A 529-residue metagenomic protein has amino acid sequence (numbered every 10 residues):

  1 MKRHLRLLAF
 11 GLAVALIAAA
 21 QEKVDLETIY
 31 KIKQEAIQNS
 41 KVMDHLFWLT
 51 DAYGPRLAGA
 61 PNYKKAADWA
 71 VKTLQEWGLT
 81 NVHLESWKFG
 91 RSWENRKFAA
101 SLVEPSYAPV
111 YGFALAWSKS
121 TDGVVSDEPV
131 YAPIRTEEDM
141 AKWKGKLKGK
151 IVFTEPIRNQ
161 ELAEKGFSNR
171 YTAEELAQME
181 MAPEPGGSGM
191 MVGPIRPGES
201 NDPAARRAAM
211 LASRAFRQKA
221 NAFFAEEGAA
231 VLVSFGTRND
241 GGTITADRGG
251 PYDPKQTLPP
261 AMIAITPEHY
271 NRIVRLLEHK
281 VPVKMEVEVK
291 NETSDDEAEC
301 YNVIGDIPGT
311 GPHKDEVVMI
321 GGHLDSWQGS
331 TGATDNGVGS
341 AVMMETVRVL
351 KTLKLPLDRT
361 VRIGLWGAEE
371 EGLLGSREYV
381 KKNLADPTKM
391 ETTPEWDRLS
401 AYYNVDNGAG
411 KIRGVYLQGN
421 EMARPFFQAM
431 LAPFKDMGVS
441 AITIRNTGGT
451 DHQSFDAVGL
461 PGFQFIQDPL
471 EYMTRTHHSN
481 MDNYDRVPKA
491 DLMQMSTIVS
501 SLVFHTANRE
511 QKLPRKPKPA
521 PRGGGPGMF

Functional and structural regions predicted by a protein language model:
L8-A15: Bacterial N-terminal signal peptides
E22-D25, F47, D51-R196: Noncatalytic luminal/extracellular "stalk/propeptide" segments of secretory-pathway proteins
V24-A60, I244-R248, D325, A401-G410 (+1 more regions): N-terminal capping segment at the start of a domain
L26-T28, P109-G112, A116-A141, G250-A333 (+1 more regions): Soluble metallo-hydrolase cores and metallopeptidase-like ectodomains found primarily in the secretory/periplasmic
I29-I37, D51-P61, F98, A116 (+11 more regions): Second-shell loop/turn segments in exported
D44, V349-L374, Y402-V405: Short helix-loop-beta-strand segments that form the rim/entrance of peptidase-like active sites
P105-V110, D122-D127, G145, G149-I151 (+6 more regions): Metal-dependent peptidase/peptidase-like ectodomains
G193-A208, S213-R214, N221, A225 (+4 more regions): Active-site-adjacent substrate-binding region of metalloamidase/peptidase-like peptide-processing proteins
